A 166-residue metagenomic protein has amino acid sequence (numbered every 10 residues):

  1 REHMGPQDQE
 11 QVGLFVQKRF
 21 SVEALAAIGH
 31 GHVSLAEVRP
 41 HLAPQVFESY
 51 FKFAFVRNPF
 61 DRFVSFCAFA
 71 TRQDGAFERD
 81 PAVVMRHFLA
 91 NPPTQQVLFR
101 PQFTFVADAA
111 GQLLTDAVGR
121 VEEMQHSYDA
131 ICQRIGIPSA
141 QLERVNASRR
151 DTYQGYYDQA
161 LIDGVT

Functional and structural regions predicted by a protein language model:
R1-T166: Membrane-interface amphipathic segments in extracytoplasmic regions
